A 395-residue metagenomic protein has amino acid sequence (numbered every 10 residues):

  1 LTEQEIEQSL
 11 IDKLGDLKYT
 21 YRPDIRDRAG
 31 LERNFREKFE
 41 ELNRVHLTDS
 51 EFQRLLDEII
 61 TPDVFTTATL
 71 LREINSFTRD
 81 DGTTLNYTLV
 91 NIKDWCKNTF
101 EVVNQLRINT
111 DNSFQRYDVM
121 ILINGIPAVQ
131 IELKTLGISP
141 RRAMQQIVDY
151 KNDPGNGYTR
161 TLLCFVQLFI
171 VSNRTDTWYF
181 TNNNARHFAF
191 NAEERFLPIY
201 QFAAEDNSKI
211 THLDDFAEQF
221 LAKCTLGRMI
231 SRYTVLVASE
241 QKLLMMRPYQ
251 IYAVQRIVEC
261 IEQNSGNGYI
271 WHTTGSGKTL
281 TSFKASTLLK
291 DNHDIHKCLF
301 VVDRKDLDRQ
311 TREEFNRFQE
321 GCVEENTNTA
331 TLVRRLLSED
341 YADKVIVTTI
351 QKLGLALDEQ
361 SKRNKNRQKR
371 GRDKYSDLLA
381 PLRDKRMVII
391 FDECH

Functional and structural regions predicted by a protein language model:
L1-K297, D306-C322, Y341-V345, Q351 (+3 more regions): ATP-dependent helicase/translocase motor core
S172-N173, V302, F391: Short beta-strand/turn micro-motifs composed of small residues that flank or help shape donor/cofactor-binding pockets
K305, N326-R335, I350-L355: Conserved helicase motor
L336-E339, A380-P381: Short amphipathic alpha-helix with an adjacent loop that forms part of the alpha/beta core around
T349, D392-C394: Walker B catalytic acidic pair
A356-S361, C394-H395: Conserved ATPase-coupling elements of RecA-like P-loop NTPase cores
